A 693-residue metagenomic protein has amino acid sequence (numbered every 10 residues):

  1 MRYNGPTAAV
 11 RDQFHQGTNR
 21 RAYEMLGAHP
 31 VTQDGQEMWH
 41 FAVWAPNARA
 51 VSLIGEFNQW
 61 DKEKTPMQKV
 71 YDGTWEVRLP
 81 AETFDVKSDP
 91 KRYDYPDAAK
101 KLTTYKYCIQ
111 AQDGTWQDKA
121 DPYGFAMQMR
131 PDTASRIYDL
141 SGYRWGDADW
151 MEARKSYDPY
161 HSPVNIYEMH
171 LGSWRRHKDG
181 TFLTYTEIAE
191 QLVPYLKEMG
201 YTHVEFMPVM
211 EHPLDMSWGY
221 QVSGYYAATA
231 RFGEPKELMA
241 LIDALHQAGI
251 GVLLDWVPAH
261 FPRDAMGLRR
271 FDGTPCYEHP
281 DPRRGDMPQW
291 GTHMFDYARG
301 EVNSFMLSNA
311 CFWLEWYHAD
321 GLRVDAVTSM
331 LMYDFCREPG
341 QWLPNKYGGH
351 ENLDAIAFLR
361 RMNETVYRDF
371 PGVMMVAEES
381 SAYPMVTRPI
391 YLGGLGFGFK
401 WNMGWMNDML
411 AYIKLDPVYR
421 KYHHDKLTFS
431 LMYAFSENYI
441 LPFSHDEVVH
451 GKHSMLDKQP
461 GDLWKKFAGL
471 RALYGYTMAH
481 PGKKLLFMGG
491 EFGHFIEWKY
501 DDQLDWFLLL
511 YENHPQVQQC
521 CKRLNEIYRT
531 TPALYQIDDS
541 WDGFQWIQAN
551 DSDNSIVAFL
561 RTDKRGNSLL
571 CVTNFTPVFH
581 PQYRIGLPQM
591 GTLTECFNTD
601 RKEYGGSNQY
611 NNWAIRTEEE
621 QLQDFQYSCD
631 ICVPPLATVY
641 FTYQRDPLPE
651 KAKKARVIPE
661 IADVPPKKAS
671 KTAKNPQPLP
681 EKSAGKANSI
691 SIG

Functional and structural regions predicted by a protein language model:
M1-H40, K69-E168, S173-G180, E187 (+5 more regions): The feature marks proteins involved in alpha-glucan
V43, Y107, M169, L196 (+13 more regions): Conserved, mostly hydrophobic/aromatic
W44-V51, P588-G591: Short proline/glycine-enriched turn/loop motifs at strand-loop junctions of beta-rich domains
E56-D61, Q112, M590: Change "in extracellular beta-sheet-rich domains … of secreted and cell-surface proteins" to "in beta-sheet-rich domains
Q128, A148-V164, H170-H350, I615 (+1 more regions): Substrate-binding/active-site clefts of carbohydrate-active enzymes
H318-D320, F335-D501, R529-D600, S607-N608: Conserved alpha/beta catalytic core and glycan-binding cleft of carbohydrate-active enzymes
E512-L534: Catalytic cores of secreted or luminal carbohydrate-active enzymes
N612-A652: C-terminal beta-strand-rich structural cap/linker in extracellular carbohydrate-active enzymes
